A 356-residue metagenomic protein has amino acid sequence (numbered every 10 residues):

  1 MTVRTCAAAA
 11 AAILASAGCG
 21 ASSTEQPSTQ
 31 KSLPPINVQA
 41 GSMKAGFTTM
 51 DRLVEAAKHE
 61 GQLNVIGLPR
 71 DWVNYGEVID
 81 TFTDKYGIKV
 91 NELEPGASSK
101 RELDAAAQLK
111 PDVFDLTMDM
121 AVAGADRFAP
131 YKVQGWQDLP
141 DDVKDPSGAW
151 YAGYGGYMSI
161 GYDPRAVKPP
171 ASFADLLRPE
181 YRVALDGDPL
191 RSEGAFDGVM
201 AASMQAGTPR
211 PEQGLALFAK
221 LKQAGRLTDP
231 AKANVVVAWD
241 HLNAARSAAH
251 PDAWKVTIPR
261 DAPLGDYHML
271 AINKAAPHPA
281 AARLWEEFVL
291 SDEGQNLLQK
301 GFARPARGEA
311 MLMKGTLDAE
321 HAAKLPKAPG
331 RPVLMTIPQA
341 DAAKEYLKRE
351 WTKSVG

Functional and structural regions predicted by a protein language model:
C19-S23: Bacterial signal peptide processing site
P34, V38, R331-G356: Conserved C-terminal helix/tail region of periplasmic/extracytoplasmic solute-binding proteins
F47-H59, L63, L68-K89: Short, polar/charged alpha-helical segment
N64-I79, N91-A233: Extracytoplasmic ligand-binding site segments that recognize negatively charged/polar headgroups
D119-A125, N234-K255: A ligand-binding cleft/hinge motif common to bilobed small-molecule-binding domains
D141-D142, G155-M158, L215-L221, H250-A276: Periplasmic-binding protein-like
L264, H268-L334: Mature extracytoplasmic/periplasmic domains
